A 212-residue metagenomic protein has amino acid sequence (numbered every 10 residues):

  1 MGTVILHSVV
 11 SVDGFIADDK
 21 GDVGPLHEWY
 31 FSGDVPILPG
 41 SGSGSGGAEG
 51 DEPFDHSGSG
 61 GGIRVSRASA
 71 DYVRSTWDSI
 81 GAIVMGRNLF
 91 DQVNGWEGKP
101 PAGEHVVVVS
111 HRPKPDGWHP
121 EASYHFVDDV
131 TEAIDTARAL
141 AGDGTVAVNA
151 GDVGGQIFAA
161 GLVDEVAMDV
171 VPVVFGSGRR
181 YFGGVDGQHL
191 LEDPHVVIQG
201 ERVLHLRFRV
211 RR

Functional and structural regions predicted by a protein language model:
M1-A160, P172-R212: Portal/gating segments that form or line small-molecule/metal binding sites
L162-D164: Short acidic amphipathic segments
